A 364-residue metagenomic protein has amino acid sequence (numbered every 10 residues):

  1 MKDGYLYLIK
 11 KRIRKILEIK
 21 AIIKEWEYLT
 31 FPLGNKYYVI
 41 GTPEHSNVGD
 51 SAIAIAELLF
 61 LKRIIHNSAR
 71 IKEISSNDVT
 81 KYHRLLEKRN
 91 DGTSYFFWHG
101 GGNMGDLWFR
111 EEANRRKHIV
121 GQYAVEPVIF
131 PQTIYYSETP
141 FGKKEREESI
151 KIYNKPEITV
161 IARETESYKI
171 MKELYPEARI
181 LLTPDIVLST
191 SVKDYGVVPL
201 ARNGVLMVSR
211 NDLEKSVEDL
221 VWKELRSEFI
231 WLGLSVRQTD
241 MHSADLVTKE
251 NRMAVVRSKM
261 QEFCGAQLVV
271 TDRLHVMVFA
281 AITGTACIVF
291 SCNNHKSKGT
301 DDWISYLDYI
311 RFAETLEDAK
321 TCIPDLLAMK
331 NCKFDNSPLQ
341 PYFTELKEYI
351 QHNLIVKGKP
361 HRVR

Functional and structural regions predicted by a protein language model:
M1-R364: Active-site anion-handling motifs in enzyme catalytic cores
